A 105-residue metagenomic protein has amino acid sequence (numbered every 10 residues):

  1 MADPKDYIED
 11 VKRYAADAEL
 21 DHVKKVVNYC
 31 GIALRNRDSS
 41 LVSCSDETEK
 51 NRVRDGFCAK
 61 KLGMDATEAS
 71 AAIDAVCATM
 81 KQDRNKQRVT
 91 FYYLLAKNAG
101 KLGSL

Functional and structural regions predicted by a protein language model:
A2-G63: Core of compact, soluble alpha-helical bundle domains
K5-Y14, D65-Q82: Short amphipathic alpha-helical segments and their helix-coil junctions
H22, V26, E49, E68 (+2 more regions): Residue-level detector of well-ordered alpha-helical segments, enriched for hydrophobic/aromatic packing positions
A71-L105: Short, compact, well-ordered microdomains
